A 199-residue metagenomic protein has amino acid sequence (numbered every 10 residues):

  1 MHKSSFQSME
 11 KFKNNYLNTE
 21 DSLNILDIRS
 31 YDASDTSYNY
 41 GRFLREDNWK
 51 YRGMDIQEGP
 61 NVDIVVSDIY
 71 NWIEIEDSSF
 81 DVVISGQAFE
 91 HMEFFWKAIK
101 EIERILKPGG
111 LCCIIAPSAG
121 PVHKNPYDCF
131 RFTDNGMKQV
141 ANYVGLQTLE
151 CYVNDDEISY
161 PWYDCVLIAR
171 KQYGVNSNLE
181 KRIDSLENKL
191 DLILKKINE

Functional and structural regions predicted by a protein language model:
M1-N18: Class I SAM-dependent methyltransferase Rossmann-like catalytic core, especially the SAM/SAH-binding loop
K11-F12, I28, Y163: Extended interaction regions within the primary functional domain
N15-T19, E46, Y143: Alpha-helix C-cap/termination motif
N18-D21, S159: Intrinsically disordered, low-complexity coil segments
E20-S22, I56, S67, S177-L179 (+1 more regions): Intrinsic structural disorder
L23-H123, N135: Conserved SAM-binding loop
E93-E103, K107, L111-E199: S-adenosyl-L-methionine-dependent methyltransferase catalytic module, highlighting the catalytic core
